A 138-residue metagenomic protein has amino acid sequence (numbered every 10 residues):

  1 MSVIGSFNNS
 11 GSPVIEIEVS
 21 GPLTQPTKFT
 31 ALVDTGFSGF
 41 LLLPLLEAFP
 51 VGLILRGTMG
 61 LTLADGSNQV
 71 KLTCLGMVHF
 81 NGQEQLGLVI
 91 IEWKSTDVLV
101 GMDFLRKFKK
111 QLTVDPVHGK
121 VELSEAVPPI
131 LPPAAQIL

Functional and structural regions predicted by a protein language model:
M1-L138: Pepsin/retropepsin-fold aspartyl endopeptidases
